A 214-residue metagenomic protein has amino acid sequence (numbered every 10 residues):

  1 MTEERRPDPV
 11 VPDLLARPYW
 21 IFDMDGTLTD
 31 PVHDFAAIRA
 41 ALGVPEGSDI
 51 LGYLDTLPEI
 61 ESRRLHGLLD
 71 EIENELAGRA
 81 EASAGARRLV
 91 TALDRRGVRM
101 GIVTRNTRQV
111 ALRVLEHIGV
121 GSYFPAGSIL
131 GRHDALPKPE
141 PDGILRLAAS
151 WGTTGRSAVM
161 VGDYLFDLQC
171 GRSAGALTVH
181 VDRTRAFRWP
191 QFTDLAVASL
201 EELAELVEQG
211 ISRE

Functional and structural regions predicted by a protein language model:
M1-E61: Active-site neighborhood of HAD-like aspartate-dependent phosphohydrolases
M1-P18, R108, V114-E214: Asp-based, Mg2+/Mn2+-dependent phosphohydrolase catalytic module
D23-M24, V103, V161, V181: Short hydrophobic segments within beta-strands
F35, I50-L51, S62, H66 (+3 more regions): A general structural signal for well-ordered alpha-helical segments in protein cores
F35-L42, D70-E73, A111-V114: Hydrophobic alpha-helical core bundles mediating ligand binding, dimerization, or RNAP-core interactions
S62-E73, Y123-S128: Short, basic/glycine-rich phosphate-binding loops at helix/coil junctions that contact nucleotide phosphates
E75-I102, R108-L112, P141: Short, acidic loop-to-helix structural element flanking the phosphoryl-transfer center in phosphate-processing enzymes
